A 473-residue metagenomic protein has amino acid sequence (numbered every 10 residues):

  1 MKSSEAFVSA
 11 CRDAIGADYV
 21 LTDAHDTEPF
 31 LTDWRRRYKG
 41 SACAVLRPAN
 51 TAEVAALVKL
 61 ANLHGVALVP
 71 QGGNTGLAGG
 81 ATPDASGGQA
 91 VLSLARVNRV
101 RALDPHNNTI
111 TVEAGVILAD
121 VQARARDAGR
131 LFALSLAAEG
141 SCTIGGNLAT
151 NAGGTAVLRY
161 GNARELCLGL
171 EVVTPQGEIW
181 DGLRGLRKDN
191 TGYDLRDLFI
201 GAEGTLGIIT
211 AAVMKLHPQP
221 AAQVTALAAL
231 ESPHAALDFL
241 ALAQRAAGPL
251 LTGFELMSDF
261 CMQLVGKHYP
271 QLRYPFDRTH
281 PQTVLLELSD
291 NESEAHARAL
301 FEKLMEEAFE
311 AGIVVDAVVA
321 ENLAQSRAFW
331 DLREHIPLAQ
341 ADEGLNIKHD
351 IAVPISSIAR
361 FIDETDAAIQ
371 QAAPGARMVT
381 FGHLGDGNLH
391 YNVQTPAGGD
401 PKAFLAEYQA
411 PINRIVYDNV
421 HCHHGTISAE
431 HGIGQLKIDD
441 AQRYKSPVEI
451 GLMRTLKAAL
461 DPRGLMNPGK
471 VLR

Functional and structural regions predicted by a protein language model:
M1-D33, H64-V66, A308-A324, C422-I427 (+1 more regions): N-terminal accessory segments
M1-K59, G76-N108, A137, C261-R273 (+2 more regions): N-terminal flexible segment immediately upstream of the FAD-binding catalytic core in FAD-dependent oxidoreductases
T22-E28, H217, V224-L230, L237-I415 (+2 more regions): C-terminal substrate-recognition/cap domain of FAD-linked oxidoreductases
R99-G253, M466: FAD-binding subdomain of flavoenzyme oxidoreductases
P105-N108, D400-K402, L436-Q442: Short beta-alpha connecting loops at secondary-structure transitions that line or flank enzyme active sites
E178, I438-R473: Activity-critical C-terminal alpha-helical subdomain
F260, L384-G387, I427-D439, R473: Small/polar glycine-rich anion-binding or flexible loop at a beta-alpha turn
